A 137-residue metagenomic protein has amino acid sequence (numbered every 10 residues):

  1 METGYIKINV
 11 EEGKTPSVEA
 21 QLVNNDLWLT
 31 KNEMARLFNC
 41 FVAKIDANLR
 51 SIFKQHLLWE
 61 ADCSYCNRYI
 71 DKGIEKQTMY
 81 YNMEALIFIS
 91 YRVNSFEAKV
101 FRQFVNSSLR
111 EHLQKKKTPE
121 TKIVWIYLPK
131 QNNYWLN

Functional and structural regions predicted by a protein language model:
M1-E33, L37, V42, R68-N137: Positively charged, aromatic-accented nucleic-acid-binding surfaces
L57-D71: Short Lys/Arg-enriched helix C-cap and helix-to-coil transition segments that create basic nucleic-acid-contact patches
